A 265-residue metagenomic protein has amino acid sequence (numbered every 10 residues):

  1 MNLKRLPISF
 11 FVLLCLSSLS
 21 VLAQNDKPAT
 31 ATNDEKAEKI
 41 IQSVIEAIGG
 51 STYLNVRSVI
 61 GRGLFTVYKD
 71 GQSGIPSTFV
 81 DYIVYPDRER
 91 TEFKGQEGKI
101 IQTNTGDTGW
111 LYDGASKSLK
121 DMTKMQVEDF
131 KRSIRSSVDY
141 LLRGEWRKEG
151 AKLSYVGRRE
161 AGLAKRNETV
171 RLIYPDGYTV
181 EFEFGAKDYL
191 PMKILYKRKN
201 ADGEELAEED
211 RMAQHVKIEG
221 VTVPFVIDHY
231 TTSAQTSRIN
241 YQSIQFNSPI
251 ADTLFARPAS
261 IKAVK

Functional and structural regions predicted by a protein language model:
M1-R5, Q24: Positively charged n-region of N-terminal signal peptides that target proteins for export
S9-S18: Bacterial N-terminal signal peptides
A23, G98, A161-I261: Gly/Pro-enriched, hydrophobic low-complexity segments that function as extracytoplasmic propeptides/linkers
N25-K39, E46, T108-Y178, A186 (+3 more regions): Flexible, processing/modification-adjacent segments and terminal tails in exported/periplasmic/extracellular proteins
K39-S118, E149-R158: N-terminal mature ectodomain segment of secretory-pathway/periplasmic proteins
P76-F79, Q102-G106, K120-E128, E183-F184 (+2 more regions): Short amphipathic beta-strand/extended segments with alternating polar/hydrophobic composition
Y85-T91, W110-D113, F130-I134, M192 (+2 more regions): Short, surface-exposed linear segments at secondary-structure transitions and domain or protein termini
